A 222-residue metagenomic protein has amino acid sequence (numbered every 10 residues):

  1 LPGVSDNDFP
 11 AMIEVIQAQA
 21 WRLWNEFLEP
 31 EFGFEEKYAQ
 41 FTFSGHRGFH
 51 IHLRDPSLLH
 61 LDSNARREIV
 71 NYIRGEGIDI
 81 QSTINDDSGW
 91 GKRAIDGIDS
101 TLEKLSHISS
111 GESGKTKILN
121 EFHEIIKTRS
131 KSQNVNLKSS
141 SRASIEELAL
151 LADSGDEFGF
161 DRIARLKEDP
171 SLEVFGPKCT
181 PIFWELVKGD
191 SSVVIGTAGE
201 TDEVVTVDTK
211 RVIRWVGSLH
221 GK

Functional and structural regions predicted by a protein language model:
L1-S44, D55-S63, E68, G75-V194 (+2 more regions): Signature for HUH/AEP ssDNA processing cores
F43-G48, D208-K210: Short Gly/Ser/Thr- and Asp/Glu-enriched loop/turn motifs at secondary-structure junctions
F49-D55: A short beta-strand motif that forms the metal-chelation/ATP-contact edge of phosphoryl-transfer active sites
E203-V204: Short proline/glycine-enriched turn/loop segments at secondary-structure junctions
V207-V216, H220-K222: Long, compositionally biased intrinsically disordered regions
